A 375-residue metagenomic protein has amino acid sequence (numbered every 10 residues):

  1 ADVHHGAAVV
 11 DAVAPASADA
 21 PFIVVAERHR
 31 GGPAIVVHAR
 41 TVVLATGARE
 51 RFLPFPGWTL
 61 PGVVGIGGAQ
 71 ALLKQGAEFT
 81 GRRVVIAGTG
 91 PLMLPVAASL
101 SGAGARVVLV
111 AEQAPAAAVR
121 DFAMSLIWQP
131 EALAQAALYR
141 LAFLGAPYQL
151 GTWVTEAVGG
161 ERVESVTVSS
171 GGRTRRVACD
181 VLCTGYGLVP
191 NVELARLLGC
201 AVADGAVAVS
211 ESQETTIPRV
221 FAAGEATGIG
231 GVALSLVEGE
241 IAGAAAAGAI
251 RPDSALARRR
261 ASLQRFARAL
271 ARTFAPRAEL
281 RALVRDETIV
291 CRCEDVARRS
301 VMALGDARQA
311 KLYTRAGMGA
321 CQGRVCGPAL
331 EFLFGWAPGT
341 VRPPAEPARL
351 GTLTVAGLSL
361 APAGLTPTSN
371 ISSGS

Functional and structural regions predicted by a protein language model:
A1-R83, T167-T174, C183-T184, L194-R196 (+1 more regions): FAD-binding core/adjacent interface of flavoenzyme oxidoreductases
H4-A26, A103-E193, A201-A203: A Rossmann-like FAD-binding core segment of flavoenzymes
P61, G76-V119: Rossmann-like NAD(P)H-binding beta-loop-alpha module
V64-L73, T155, R162, V181-G230 (+1 more regions): FAD-site-proximal beta/loop scaffold in flavoenzymes
R176, A278-E287, L304-A320: Immediate flanking context of iron-sulfur cluster ligation sites
E214-T216, A244-V284: Active-site-proximal substrate-binding core of FAD-dependent oxidoreductases
A223-R258: A conserved FAD-binding loop/helix module that cradles the flavin
D286-V301, T314-F332: Local cysteine-cluster metal-coordination motifs and their immediate loop/turn environment, predominantly Fe-S cluster
